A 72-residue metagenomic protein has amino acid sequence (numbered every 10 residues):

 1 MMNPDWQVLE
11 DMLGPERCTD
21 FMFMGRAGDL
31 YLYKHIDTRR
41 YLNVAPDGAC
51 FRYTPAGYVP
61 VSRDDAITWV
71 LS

Functional and structural regions predicted by a protein language model:
M1-G14, Y53-S72: Mixed-charge, Lys/Arg-enriched low-complexity segments
P15-D64: Acidic, low-complexity, intrinsically disordered interaction modules
